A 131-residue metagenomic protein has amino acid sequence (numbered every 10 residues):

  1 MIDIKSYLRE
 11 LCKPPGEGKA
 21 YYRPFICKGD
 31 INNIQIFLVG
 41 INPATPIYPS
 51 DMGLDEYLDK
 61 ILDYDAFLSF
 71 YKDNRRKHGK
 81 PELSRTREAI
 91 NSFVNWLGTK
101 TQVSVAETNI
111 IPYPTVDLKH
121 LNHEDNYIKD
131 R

Functional and structural regions predicted by a protein language model:
M1-P81: Active-site and ligand/interface coordination hotspots across diverse enzymes and nucleic-acid-associated assemblies
K5, R87-N91, K129-R131: Short, well-ordered alpha-helical scaffold segments within catalytic/effector domains
G18-K19, I111-R131: Glycine/proline-rich loop-helix segments at beta-alpha junctions forming the active-site rim of enzyme cores
N32-N33, N42, N74, N91 (+4 more regions): Detector for Asparagine
V39-A44, E107-T115: Short loop/turn segments at strand-loop or loop-helix junctions that form parts of catalytic or ligand-binding pockets
L58-P112: Low-complexity, serine/threonine/proline-enriched polar segments
